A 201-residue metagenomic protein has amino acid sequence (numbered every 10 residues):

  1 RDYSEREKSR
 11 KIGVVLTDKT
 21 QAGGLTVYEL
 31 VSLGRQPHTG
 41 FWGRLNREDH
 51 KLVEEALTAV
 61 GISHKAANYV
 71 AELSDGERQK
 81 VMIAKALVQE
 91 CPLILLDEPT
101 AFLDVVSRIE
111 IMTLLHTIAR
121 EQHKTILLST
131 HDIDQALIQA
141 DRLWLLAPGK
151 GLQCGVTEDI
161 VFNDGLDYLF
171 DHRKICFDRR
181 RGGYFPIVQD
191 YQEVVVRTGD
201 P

Functional and structural regions predicted by a protein language model:
S32, R47-K65: Conserved ABC ATPase "signature" region
Y69-L73, E77: Conserved ABC ATPase signature
I83: Hydrophobic anchor residue at the start of the ABC signature
E90: Conserved catalytic motifs of ABC-family nucleotide-binding domains
I94-D97: Catalytic Walker B motif of ABC-type/P-loop ATPase nucleotide-binding domains
I109-E121: Helical segment within the ABC ATPase nucleotide-binding domain
T130-H131: H-loop/switch region of ABC-family ATPase nucleotide-binding domains
